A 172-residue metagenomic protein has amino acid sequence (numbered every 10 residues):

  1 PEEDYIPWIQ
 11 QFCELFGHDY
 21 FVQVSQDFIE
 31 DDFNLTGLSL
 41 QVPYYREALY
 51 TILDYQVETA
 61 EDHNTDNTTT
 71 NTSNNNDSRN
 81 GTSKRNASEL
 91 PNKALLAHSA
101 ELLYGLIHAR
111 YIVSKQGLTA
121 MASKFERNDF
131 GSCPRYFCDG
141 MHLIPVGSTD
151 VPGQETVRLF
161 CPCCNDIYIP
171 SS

Functional and structural regions predicted by a protein language model:
P1-K115: N-terminal alpha-helical interaction blocks
A97, E101-L102, A109, Q116-F137 (+1 more regions): Short, flexible, mixed-charge glycine/proline-rich loop motifs that serve as phosphate/nucleic-acid-contacting
C133, C161-C164: Short cysteine-rich clusters marking metal-coordination/redox-active sites
D139-L143, P170-S171: Short, non-ligating residues that shape and space the ligands of small metal-coordination modules and catalytic
P145-D150, S172: Short coil/turn segments at secondary-structure boundaries
C164-S172: Short metal-binding segments enriched for Cys and/or His
